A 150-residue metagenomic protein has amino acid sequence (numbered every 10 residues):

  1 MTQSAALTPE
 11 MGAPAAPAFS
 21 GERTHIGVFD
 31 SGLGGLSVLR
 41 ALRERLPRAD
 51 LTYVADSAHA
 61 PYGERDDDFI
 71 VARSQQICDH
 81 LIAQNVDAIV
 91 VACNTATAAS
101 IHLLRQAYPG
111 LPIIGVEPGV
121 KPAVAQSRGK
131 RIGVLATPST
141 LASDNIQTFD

Functional and structural regions predicted by a protein language model:
T2-D150: Non-catalytic structural scaffold of enzyme domains
